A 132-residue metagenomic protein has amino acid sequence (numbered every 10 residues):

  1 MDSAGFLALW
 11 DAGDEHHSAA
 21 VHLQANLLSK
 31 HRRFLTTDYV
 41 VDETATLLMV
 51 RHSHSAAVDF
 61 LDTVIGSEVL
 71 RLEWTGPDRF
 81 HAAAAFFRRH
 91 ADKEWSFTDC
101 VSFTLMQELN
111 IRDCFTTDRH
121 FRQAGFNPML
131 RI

Functional and structural regions predicted by a protein language model:
M1-T36, M49-D62, I132: Short, well-structured N-terminal submotif of metal-dependent ribonuclease cores
D2, E43, D99, D118: Acidic active-site catalytic centers that drive phospho-/nucleotidyl reactions and related ester hydrolyses
F6, V41, F121-R122: A generic structural signal for short hydrophobic patches within well-formed alpha-helices
V64-G76, H90-D92, R122-I132: Short acidic, glycine/proline-enriched helix-loop-strand junctions
R71-C114: Active-site neighborhoods of divalent-metal-dependent phosphate/nucleic-acid chemistry enzymes
F103, Q107-I132: Acidic, PIN/NYN-like endoribonuclease modules and their adjacent C-terminal/linker elements
